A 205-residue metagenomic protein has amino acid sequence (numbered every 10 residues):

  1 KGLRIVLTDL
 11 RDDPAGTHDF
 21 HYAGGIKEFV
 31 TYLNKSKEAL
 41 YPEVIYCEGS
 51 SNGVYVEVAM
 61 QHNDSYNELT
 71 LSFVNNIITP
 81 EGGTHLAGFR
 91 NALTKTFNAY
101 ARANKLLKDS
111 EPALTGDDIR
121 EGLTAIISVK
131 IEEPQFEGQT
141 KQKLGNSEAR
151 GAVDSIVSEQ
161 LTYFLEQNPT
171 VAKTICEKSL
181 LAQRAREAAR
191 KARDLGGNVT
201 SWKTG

Functional and structural regions predicted by a protein language model:
K1-G205: GHKL-family ATPase ATP-binding module
